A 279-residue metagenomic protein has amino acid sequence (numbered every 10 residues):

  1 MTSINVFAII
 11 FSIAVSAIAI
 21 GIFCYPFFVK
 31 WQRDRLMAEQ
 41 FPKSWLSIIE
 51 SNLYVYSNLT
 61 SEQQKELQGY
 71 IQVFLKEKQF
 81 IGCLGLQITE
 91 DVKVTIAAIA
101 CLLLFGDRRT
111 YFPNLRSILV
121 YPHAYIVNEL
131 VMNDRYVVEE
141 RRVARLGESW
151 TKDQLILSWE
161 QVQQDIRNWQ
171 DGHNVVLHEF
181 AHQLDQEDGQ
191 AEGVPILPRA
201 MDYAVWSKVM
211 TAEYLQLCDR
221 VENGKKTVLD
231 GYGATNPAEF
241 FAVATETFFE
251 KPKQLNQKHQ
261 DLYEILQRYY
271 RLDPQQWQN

Functional and structural regions predicted by a protein language model:
M1-R33: N-terminal signal-anchor transmembrane alpha helix of single-pass membrane proteins, serving as the membrane-anchoring
I20-G21, A38, A212-Y214: Short, flexible segments with low predicted structural confidence
F28-V143, D261-Q275: A metal-dependent hydrolase signature that marks the N-terminal structural subdomain at the beginning of catalytic folds
T60, D171-E187, A242: Active-site recognition of the HExxH zinc-binding catalytic motif
Q68, Q186-Q190: Short, function-defining helix-loop hinge/capping sites that tune catalysis or transport
T95-F112, Y121-Q170, Q190-N279: Metalloprotease/metallohydrolase-associated module, dominated by Zn2+-dependent proteases
